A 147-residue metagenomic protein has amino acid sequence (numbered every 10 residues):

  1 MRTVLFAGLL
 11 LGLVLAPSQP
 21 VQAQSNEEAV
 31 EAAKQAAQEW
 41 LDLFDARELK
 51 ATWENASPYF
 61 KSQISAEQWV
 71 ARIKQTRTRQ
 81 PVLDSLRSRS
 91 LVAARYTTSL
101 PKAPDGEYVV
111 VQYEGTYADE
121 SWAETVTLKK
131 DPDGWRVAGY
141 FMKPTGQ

Functional and structural regions predicted by a protein language model:
M1-V4: Positively charged n-region of N-terminal signal peptides that target proteins for export
A7-A16: Bacterial N-terminal signal peptides
S18-E48: Short, low-complexity N-terminal intrinsically disordered segments enriched in polar/charged residues
Q24-E27, Q38-D42, N55-Q63, Q112-E114: Second-shell loop/turn segments in exported
E27-E28, E39, P81-V82, L86 (+2 more regions): Acidic, low-complexity intrinsically disordered segments
K34-A36, K50-G106: Short solvent-exposed beta->alpha transition segments
V92-Q147: Exposed beta-sheet edge and beta->alpha loop/turn motif
